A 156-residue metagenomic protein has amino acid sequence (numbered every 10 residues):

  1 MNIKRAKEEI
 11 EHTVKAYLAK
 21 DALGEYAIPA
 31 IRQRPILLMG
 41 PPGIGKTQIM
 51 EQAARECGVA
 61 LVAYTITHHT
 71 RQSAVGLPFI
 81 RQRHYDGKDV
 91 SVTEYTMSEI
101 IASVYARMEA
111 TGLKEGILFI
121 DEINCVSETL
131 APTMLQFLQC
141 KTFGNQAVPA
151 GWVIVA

Functional and structural regions predicted by a protein language model:
M1-A156: AAA+ P-loop NTPase catalytic core and its hallmark functional loops
